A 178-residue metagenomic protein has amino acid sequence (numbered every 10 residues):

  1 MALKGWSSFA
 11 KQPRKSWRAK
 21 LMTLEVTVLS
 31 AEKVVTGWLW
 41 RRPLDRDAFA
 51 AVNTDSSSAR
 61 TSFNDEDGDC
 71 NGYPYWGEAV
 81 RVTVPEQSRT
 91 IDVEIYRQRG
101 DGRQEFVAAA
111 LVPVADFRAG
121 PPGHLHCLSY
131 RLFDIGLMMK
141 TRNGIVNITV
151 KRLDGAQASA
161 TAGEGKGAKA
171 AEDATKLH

Functional and structural regions predicted by a protein language model:
M1-N53, S57-A59, Q87-R89, M139-H178: Acidic, S/T/P/G-rich intrinsically disordered/coiled linkers that flank and lead into C2-type membrane-binding modules
L3, S88, D92, Y96-G163: C2-type phospholipid-binding modules
R42, V80, A110-V114: Aromatic/acidic cage segments in peptide-binding pockets
S56-F63, G102-E105: Surface-exposed loop/edge segments in extracytoplasmic proteins
R60-C70, V112: Solvent-exposed serine/threonine-rich low-complexity stretches and specific carbohydrate-binding patches
D67-P74, F117-A119: Short proline/glycine- and polar residue-rich coil/turn motifs
Y73-V84: Exposed aromatic-hydrophobic patches
